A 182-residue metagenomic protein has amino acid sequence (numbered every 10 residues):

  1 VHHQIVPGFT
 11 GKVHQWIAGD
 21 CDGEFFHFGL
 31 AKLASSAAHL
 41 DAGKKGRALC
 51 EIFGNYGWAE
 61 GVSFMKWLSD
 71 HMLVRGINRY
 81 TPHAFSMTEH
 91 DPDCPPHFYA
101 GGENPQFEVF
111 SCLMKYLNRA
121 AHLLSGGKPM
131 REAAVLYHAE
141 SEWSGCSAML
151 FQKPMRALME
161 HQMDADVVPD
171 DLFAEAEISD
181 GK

Functional and structural regions predicted by a protein language model:
V1, G11-K182: Carbohydrate-binding surfaces of carbohydrate-active enzymes
